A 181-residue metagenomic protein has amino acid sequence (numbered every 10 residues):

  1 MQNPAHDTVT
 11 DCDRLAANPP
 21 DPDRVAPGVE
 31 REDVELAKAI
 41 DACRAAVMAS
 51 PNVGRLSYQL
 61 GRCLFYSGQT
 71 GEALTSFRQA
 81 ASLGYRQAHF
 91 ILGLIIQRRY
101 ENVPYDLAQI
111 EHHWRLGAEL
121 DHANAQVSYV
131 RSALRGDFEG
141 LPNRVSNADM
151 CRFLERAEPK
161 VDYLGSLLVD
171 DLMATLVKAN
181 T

Functional and structural regions predicted by a protein language model:
M1-A42, V47: N-terminal leader/linker segments that initiate helical-solenoid repeat arrays
P4, T8-D11, N18, V34 (+1 more regions): Terminal, low-structured helical/coil segments at or just beyond the last alpha-helical repeat
T8, M48-V53, S82-Q87, R98-Y100 (+4 more regions): Short helix-capping/linker turns of helical repeat alpha-solenoids
A17-P20, R62-T70, G93-P104, V130-P142 (+1 more regions): Short coil/turn linking the two alpha-helices of tandem helical-hairpin repeats
A39, A73, I110, N147-M150: Single-residue signature of alpha-solenoid repeat helices
A49-Q79: Mid-chain, structured segments of secreted extracytoplasmic proteins
Q59, I91, I95, S128 (+1 more regions): "A position-specific structural signal for the A-helix of alpha-solenoid helical repeats
